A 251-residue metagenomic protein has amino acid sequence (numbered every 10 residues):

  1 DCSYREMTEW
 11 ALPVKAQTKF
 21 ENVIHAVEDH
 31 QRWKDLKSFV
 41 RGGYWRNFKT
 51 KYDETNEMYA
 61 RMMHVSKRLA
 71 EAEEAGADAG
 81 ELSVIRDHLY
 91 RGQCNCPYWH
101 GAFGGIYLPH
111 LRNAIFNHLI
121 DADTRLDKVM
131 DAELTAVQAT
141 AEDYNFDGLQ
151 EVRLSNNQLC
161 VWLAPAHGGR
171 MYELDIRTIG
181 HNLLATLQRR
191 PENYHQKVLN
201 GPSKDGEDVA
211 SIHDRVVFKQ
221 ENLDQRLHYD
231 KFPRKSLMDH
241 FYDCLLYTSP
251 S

Functional and structural regions predicted by a protein language model:
D1-V152, N156-C160, A164-G168, I176-I179: Active-site and substrate-binding clefts of carbohydrate-active enzymes
M130-L245: Beta-strand-rich N-terminal accessory domains
Y247-S251: Conserved small/polar residues in nucleotide/adenosyl-binding loops
